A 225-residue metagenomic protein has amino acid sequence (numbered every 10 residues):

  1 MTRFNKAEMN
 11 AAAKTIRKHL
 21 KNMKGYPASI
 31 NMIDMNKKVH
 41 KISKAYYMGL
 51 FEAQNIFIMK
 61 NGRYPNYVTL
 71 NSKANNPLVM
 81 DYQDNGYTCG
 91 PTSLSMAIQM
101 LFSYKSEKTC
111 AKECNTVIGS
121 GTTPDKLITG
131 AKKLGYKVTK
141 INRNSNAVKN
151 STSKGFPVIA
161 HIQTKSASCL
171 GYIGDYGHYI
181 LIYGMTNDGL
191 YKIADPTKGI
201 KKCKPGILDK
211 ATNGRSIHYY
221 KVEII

Functional and structural regions predicted by a protein language model:
M1-K73: Trp/Gly-enriched beta-strand/coil motifs that build multi-repeat beta-propeller-like domains and related W-rich binding
F4, E8, I42, Y46 (+5 more regions): Extracytoplasmic/periplasmic, Sec-exported soluble proteins
E8-A11, T15, G49, A53-I56 (+8 more regions): Extracytoplasmic/secreted proteins, especially bacterial periplasmic and envelope-associated proteins
M35, C114, N144-V148: Short linear loop/turn motifs
K73-N142, Y220: Cysteine-nucleophile protease catalytic domains, especially the papain-like/related folds used in DUB/UBL proteases
C89, A160, S168-I200: Catalytic nucleophile-His microenvironment captured as a short glycine-rich beta-strand/loop that brackets
I118, Y183-I225: Noncatalytic regulatory segments and standalone regulatory/sensor domains
I128-I180: ...with weaker cross-activation on analogous glycine-rich loops/strands in unrelated enzymes
